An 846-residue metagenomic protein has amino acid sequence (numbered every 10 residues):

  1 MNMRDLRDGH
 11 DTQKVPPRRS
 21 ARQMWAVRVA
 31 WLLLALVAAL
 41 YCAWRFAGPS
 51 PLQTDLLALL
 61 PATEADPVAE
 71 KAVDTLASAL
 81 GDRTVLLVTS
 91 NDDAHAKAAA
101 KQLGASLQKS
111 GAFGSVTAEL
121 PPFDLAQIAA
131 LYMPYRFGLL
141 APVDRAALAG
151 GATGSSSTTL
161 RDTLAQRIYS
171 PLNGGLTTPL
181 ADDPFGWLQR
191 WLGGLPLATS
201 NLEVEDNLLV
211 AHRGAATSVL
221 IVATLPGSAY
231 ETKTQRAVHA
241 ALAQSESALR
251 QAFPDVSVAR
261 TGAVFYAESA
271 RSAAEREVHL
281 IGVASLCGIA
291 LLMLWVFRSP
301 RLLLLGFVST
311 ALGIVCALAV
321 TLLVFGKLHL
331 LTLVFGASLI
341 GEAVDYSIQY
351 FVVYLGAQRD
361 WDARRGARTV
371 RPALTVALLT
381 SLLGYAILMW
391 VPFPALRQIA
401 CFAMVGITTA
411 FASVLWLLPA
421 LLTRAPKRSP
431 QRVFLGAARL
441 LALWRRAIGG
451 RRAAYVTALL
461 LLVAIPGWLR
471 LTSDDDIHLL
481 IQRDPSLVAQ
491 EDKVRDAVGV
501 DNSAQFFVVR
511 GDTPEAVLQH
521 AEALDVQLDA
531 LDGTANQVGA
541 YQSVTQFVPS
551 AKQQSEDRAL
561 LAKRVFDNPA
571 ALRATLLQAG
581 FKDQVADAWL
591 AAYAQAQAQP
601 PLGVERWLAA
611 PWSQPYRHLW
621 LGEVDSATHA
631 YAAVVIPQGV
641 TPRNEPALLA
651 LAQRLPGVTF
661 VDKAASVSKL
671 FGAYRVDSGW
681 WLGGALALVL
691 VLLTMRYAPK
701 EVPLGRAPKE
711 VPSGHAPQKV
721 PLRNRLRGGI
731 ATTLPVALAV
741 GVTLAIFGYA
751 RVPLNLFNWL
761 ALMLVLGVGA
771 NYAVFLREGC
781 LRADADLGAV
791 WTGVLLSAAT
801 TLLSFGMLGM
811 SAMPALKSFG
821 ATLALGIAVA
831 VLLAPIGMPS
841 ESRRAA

Functional and structural regions predicted by a protein language model:
N2-R7, Q13-T54, P419-A420, R424 (+2 more regions): Signature of alpha-helical transmembrane segments and their immediate interfacial
A43-N91, L197-L209, R446-G449, A454 (+2 more regions): Solvent-exposed, non-transmembrane loop/terminal regulatory segments of multi-pass membrane proteins
T63-V68, P121-T224, S269, V544-A632: Extracytoplasmic
N173-W295, S299, Q595-L690, L722: Extracytoplasmic
L303-Q349, P721, R725-F775: Hydrophobic transmembrane alpha-helices and their membrane-interface caps in long multi-pass transport proteins
F307, R359-V391, A783-S811: Pore- and gate-forming transmembrane helices of large, multi-pass membrane proteins
L323, L333, L339-L355, R371 (+5 more regions): Transmembrane alpha-helices and their membrane-interface boundaries in multi-pass membrane transporters and channels
G450-Q578: Juxtamembrane segments of multi-pass membrane proteins
